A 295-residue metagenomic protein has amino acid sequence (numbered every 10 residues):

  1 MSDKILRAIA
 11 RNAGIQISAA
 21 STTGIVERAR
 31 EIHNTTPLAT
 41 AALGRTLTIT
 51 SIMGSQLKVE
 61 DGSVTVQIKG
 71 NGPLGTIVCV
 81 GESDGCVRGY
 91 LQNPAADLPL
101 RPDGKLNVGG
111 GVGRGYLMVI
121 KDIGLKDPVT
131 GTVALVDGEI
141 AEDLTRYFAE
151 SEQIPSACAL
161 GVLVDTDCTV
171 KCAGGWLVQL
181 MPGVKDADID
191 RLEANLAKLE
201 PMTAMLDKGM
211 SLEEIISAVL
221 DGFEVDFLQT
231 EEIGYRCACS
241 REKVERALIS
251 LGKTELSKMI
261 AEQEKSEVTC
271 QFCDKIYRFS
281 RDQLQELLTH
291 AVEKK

Functional and structural regions predicted by a protein language model:
M1-Q229: Interaction interfaces in information-processing and related assembly proteins
A197-K295: Cys/His-clustered metal-coordination modules, chiefly Zn-binding fingers
